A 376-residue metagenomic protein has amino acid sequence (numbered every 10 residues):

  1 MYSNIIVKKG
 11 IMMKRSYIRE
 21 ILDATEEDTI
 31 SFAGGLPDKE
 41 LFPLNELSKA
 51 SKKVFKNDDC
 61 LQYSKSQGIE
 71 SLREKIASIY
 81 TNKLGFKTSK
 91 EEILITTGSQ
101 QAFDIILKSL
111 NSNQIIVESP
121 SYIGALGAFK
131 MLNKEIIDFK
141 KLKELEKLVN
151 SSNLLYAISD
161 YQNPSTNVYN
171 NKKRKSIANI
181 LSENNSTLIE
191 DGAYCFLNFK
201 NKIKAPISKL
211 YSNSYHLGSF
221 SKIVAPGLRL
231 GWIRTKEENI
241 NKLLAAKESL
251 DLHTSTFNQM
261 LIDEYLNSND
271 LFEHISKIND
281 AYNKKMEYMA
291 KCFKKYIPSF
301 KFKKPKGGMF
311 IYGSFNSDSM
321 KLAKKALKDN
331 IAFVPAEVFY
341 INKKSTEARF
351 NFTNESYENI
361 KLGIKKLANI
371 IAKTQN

Functional and structural regions predicted by a protein language model:
G10-T97, N267, A332, K373-N376: N-terminal small-domain helix-loop-helix segment of the aminotransferase-like
A33, T235, Y312-S317, F333-I370: Conserved PLP-binding active-site segment of the aspartate aminotransferase-like
D59-N184, I189, C195-Y211, Y282 (+2 more regions): Conserved core of the PLP fold type I
S71, K242-A245, S276-Y288, L362: A non-catalytic, amphipathic alpha-helix used as a structural packing/dimerization or gating element in enzyme scaffolds
S121, D263, D280-A290, F300-S314: Conserved glycine-rich beta-strand-loop-beta hairpin in the small C-terminal domain of fold type I
F199, E264-E273, K294-S299, K321 (+2 more regions): Inter-domain helical "communication" segments and dimerization helices that couple sensory or membrane-embedded modules
L210, Y215-D280: Conserved core segment of the aminotransferase class I/II
